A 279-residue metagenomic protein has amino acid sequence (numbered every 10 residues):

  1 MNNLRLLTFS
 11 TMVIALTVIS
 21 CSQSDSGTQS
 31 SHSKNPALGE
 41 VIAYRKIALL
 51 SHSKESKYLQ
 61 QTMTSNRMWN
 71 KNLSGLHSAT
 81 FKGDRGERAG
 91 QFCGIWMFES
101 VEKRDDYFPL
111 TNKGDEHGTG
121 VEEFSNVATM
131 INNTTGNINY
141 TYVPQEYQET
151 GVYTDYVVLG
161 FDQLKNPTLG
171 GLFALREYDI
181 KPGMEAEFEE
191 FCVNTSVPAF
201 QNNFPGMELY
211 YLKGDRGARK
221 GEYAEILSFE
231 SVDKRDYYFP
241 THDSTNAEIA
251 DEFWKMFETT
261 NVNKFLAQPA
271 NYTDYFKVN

Functional and structural regions predicted by a protein language model:
M1-T8: Bacterial N-terminal signal peptides that target proteins for export
T17-S20: C-terminal motif of bacterial Sec signal peptides marking the signal peptidase cleavage site
S22-T28: Bacterial lipoprotein signal-peptidase II cleavage site
Q29-Y44, L49: Immediate post-signal-peptide N-terminus of mature secreted/exported proteins
P36-A37, M63-T80, E87-Q91, M97-G151 (+3 more regions): An amphipathic, aromatic/His-enriched active-site/gating alpha helix that lines ligand/cofactor pockets
Y44-A48, Y156-Y210: Surface-exposed interaction/gating patches
A48, I95-M97, D179, I226-S228: Short hydrophobic/aromatic beta-strand micro-patches that form the beta-sheet surface supporting nucleotide- or nucleic
S53-Y58, D105, M184-F188, R235-D236: Short, conserved charged micro-motifs
